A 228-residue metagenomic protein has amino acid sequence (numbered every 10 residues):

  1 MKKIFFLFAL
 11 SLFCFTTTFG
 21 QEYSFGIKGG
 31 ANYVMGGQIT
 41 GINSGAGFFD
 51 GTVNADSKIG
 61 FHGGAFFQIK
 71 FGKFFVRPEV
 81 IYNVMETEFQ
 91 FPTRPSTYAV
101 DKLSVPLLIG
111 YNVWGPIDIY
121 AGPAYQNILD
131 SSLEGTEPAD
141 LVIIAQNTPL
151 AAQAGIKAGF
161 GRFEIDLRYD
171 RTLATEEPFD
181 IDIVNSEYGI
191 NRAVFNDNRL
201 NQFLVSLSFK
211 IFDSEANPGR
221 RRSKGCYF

Functional and structural regions predicted by a protein language model:
M1-K28, F203, L207-I211, F228: Bacterial Sec-dependent N-terminal signal peptides
F15, G20, K70-F74, W114-P116 (+2 more regions): Outer-membrane beta-barrel channels and translocator barrels
G20-F66, K70, K210-P218, R222-F228: Short glycine/proline- and aromatic-enriched beta-strand/turn motifs that initiate or cap beta-hairpins
I27-Y33, F61-I69, V80-Y82, V105-Y111 (+4 more regions): Residues on the lipid-exposed face of transmembrane beta-strands in outer-membrane beta-barrel proteins
N32-G36, N83-T87, Q126-D130, D170-E176 (+1 more regions): Structural signature of outer-membrane beta-barrel domains
Q38-A46, E88-P95, S131-A139, E177-V184 (+1 more regions): Outer-membrane beta-barrel translocator domains and adjoining extracellular loop/strand segments of Gram-negative
T52-I59, R94-D101, L141-T148, V194-R199: Replace "Gram-negative outer membrane beta-barrel proteins" with "bacterial and organellar outer membrane beta-barrel
D140-F228: Predominantly the C-terminal beta-signal and adjacent terminal strand-loop region of outer-membrane beta-barrel
